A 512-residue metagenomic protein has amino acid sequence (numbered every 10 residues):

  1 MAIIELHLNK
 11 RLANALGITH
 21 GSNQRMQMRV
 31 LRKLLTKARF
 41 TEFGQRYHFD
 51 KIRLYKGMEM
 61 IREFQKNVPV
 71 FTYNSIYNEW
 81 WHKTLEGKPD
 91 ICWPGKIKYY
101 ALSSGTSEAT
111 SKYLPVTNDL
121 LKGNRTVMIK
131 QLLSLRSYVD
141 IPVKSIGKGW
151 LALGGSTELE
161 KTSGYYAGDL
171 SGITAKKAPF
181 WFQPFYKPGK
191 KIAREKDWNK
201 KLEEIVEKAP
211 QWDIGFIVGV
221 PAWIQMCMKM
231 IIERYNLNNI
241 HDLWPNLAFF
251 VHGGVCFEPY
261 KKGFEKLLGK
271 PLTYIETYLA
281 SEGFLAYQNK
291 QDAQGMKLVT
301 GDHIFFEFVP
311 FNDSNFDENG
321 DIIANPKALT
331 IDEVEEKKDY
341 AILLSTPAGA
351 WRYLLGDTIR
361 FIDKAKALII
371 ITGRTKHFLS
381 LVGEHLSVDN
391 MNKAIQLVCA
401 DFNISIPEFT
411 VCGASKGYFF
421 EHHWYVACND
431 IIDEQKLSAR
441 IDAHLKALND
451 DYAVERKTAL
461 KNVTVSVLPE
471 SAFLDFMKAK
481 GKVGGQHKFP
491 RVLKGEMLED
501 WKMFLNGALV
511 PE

Functional and structural regions predicted by a protein language model:
M1-D50, E86-G87, T174-E512: Active-site glycine/GP-rich loop and adjacent strand/helix microenvironment that borders small-molecule binding pockets
R25, R29-K33, F40-Y100, S111-P115 (+3 more regions): Active-site diphosphate/adenylate-binding microenvironment
Y100-A109, A280-G283, F361: Ser/Thr-glycine-rich phosphate-binding loops at phosphate-binding pockets of nucleotides, nucleotide cofactors
A109-L114, F378-L381: Short small-residue beta-strand/loop micro-motif enriched in glycine and branched aliphatics
Y113-P115, D119-V127, F250-V251, Y274: Long, hydrophobic, well-ordered secondary-structure blocks that form the structural core and pocket-lining surfaces
R125, I129, S134-V143, G147-W150 (+2 more regions): Extended alpha-helical, oligomerization-prone segments that build pores/tubes and scaffolds
L135-F180: Conserved AMP-binding loop of ANL adenylate-forming enzymes
